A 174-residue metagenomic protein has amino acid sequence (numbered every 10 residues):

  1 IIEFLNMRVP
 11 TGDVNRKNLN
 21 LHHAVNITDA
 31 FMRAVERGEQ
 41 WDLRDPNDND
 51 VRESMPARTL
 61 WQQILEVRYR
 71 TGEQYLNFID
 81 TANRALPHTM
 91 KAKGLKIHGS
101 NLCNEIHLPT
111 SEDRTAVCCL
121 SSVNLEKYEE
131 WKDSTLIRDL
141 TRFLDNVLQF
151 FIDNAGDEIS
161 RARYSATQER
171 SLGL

Functional and structural regions predicted by a protein language model:
I1-E130, D157-Y164: Active-site cavity-forming subdomains of large catalytic enzyme subunits
E112-T115, L136, E169: A generic short alpha-helical patch detector that favors 3-5-residue windows in or near N-terminal regions
T115-C119, R142, L172: Short coil-to-beta-strand
E130-R138: Long hydrophobic segments that form regular secondary structure
F143-D153, R163-L174: Core structural elements
